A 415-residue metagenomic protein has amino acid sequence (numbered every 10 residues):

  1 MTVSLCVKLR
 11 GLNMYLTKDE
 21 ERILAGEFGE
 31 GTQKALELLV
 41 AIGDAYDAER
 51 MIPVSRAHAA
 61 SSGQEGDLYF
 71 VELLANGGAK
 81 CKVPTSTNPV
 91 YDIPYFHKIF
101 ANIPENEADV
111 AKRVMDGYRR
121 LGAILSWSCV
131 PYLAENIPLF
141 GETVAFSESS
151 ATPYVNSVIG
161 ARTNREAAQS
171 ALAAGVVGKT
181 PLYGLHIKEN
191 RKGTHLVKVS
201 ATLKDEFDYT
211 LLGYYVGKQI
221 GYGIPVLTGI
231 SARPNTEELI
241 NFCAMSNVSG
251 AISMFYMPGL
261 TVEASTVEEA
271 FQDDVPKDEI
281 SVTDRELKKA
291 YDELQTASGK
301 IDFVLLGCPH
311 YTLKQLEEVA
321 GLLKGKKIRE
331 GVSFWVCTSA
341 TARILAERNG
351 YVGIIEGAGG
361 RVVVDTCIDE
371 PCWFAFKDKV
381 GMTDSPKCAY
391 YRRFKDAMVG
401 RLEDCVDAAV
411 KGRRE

Functional and structural regions predicted by a protein language model:
M1-R10: Intrinsic disorder/low-complexity segments
L9-E415: Non-transmembrane, aqueous-exposed alpha-helical and coiled segments at domain scale
